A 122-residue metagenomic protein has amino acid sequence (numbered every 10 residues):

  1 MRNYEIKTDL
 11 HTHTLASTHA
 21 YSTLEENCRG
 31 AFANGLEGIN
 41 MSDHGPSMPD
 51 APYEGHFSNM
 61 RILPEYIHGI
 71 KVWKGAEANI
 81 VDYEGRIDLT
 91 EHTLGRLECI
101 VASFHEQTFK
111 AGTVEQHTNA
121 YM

Functional and structural regions predicted by a protein language model:
R2-N3, A51-M122: Extended substrate/RNA-proximal surfaces in nucleic-acid metabolism proteins
E5-K7, G38-I39, W73: Hydrophobic "anchor" residues on beta-strands that sit immediately upstream of conserved functional sites
K7-S17, M41-H44: Histidine-centered catalytic micro-motifs
H11, A31, D43, V72 (+1 more regions): Divalent metal-coordination and catalytic microenvironments
T12, D43-G45, E77-A78, H105: Active-site metal-binding loops of divalent metal-dependent hydrolases
H19-T23, V114-E115: Glycine-rich anion/phosphate-binding loops
F32-G35, M122: Non-catalytic positions within long, well-ordered alpha-helices that form the structural scaffold/packing of enzyme
E37-G38, S42, E98: Short acidic/polar active-site loop segments enriched in Thr and Asp
